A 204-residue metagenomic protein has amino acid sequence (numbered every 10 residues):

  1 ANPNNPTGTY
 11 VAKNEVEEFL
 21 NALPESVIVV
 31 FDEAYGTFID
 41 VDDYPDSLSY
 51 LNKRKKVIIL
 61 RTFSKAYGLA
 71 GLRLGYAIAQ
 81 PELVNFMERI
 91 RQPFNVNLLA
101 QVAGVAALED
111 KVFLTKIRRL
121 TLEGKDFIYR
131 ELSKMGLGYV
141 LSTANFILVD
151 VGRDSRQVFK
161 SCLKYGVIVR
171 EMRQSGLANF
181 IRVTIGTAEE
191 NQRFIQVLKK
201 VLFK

Functional and structural regions predicted by a protein language model:
A1-N4, V29-E33, V140-S142: Short beta-strands and strand-loop turn motifs
P6-V29, Y35-S64: Active-site pre-lysine segment of PLP-dependent enzymes
N14, S161-Y165, V169-R170, Q174-K204: PLP-dependent enzyme catalytic core of the Aspartate aminotransferase-like
K56-V140: PLP-dependent aminotransferase class I/II
G71, T143-A144, G176-N179: Short acidic/glycine-enriched loop/turn segments that link adjacent beta-strands
A79, V149-R153, I185-T187: Short beta-strand-to-loop capping motifs
T121-L122, D126, R130-Y165: Conserved PLP-binding catalytic core of the aspartate aminotransferase-like
